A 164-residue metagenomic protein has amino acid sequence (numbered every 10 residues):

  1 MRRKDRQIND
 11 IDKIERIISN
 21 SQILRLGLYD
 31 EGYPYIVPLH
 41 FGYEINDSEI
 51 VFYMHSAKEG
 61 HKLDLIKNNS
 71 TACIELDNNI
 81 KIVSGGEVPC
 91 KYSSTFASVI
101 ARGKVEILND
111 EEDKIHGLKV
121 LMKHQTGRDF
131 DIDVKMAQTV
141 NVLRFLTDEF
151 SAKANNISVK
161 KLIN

Functional and structural regions predicted by a protein language model:
M1-S19, I163-N164: Extreme N-terminal tail/first-helix region
R2-R3, I80-N164: Charged, gly/pro-rich active-site loop segments
I8-N9, N20-R25, Q125-R128: Short Pro/Gly-enriched beta-strand edge/turn motifs at strand-loop
I14-I17, I36-F52, I82-S93: Short N-terminal helix-initiation segments at or just after the protein's N-terminus
S19, E59, K67-A72, K123-G127: Short, intrinsically disordered, mixed-charge
S21-I23, I50, N69-T71, F96 (+1 more regions): Short, surface-exposed beta-edge/turn micro-motifs
S21-K58, I74: Short beta-strand segments
H61-G85, P89-S93: Helix-adjacent hinge/juxtasegments
